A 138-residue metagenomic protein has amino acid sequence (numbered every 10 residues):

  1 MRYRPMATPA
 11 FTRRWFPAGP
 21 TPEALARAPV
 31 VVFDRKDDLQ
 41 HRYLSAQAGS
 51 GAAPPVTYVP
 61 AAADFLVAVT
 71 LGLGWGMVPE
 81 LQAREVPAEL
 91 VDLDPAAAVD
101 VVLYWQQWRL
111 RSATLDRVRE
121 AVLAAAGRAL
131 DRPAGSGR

Functional and structural regions predicted by a protein language model:
R2-L73, Q82-D100, R128-R138: C-terminal regulatory
M6-A10, V102-A113: A bilobed periplasmic-binding-protein/Venus flytrap-type ligand-binding module shared by bacterial periplasmic
W105, V122, A126-L130: Generic hydrophobic, helix-prone segments enriched in Leu/Val/Ile
L110-A125: Short amphipathic alpha-helical coupling segments at ligand-binding clamshell hinges and other catalytic/signaling
